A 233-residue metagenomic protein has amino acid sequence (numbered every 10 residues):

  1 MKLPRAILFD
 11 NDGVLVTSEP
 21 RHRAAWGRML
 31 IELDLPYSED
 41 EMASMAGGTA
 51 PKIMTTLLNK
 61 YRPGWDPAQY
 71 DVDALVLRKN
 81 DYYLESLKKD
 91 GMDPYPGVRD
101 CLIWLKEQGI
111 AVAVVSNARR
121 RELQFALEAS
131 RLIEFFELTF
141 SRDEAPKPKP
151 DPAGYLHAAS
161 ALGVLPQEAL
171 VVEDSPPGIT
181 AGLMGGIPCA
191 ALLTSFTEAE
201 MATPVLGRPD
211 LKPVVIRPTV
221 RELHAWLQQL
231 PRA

Functional and structural regions predicted by a protein language model:
M1-R5, R99, I103-K106, R119-A233: Asp-based, Mg2+/Mn2+-dependent phosphohydrolase catalytic module
K2-R99, I103-Q108, R121: N-terminal helical cap/lid subdomain that shapes the substrate entry/recognition surface in HAD-like hydrolases
D10-G13, G47-G48, G97, A113 (+3 more regions): Glycine-centered flexibility sites
P36, A111, P188: Residue-level detector of anion-binding/catalytic polar loops
S116: Conserved phosphate-coupling serine/threonine residues in phosphotransfer and NTP-handling enzymes
